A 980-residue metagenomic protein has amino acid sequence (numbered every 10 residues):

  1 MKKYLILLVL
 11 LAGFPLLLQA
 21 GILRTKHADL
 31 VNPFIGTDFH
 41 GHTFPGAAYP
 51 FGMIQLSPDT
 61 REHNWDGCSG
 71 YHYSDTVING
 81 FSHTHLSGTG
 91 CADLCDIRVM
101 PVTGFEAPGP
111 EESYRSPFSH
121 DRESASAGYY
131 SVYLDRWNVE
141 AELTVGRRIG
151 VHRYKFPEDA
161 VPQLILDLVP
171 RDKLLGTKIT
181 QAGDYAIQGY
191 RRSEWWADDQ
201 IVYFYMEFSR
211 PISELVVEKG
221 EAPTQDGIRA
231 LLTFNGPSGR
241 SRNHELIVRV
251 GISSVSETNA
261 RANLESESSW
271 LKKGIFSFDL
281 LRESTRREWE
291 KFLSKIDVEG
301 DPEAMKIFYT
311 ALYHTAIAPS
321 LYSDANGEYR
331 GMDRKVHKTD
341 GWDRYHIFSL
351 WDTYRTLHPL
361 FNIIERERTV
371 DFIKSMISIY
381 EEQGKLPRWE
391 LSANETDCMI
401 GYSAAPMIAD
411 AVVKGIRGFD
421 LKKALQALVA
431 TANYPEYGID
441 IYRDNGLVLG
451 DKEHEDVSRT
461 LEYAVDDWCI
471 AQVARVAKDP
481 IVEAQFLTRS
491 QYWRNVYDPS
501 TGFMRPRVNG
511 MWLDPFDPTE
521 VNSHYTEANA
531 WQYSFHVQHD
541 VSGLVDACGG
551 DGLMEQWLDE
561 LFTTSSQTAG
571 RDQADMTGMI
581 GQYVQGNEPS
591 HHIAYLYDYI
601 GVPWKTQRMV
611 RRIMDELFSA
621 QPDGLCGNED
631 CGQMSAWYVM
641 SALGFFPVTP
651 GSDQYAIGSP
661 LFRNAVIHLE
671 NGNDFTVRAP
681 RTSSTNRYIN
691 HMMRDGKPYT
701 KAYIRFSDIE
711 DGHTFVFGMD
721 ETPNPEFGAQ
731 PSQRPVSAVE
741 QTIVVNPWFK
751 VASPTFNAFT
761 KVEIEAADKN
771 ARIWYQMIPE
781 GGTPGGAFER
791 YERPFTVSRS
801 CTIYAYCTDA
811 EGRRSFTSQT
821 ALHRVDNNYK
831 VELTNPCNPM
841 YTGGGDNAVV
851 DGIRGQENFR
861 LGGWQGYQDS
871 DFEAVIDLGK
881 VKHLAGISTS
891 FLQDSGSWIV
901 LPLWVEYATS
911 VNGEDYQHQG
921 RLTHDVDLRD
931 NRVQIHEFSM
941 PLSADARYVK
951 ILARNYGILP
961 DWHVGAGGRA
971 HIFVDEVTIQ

Functional and structural regions predicted by a protein language model:
Y4-G13: Sec-dependent N-terminal signal peptides
A20, P735-F872: Short, compositionally stereotyped local motifs that mark structural "simplifiers"
G21-H358, N362-P406, D410-L461, C469 (+10 more regions): Accessory carbohydrate-recognition regions in carbohydrate-active enzymes
E158-A160, R687, A766-R772, V881-L884 (+1 more regions): Short proline/glycine-enriched turn/loop motifs at strand-loop junctions of beta-rich domains
H691-M693, R772-Q776, E906-A908: Beta-strand signatures of extracellular beta-sandwich domains
G712, S798-T802, A946: Extracellular Ig-like/FN3 beta-sandwich strand-entry sites
P723-E726, A810-R814, N955-W962: Short acidic/polar inter-strand loop motif in beta-rich domains
Q856-G920, R932-Q980: Aromatic, loop-rich ligand-recognition surfaces of beta-strand-rich domains
